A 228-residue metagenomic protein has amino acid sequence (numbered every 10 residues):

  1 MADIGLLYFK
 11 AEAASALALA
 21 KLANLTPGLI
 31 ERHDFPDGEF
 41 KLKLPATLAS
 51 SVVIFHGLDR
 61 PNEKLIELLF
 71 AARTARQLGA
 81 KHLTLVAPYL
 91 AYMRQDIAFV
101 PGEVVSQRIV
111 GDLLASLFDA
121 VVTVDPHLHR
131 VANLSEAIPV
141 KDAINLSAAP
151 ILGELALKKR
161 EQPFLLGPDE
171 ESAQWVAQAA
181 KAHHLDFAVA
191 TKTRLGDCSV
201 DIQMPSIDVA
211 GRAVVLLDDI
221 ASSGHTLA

Functional and structural regions predicted by a protein language model:
M1-A228: PRPP-associated nucleotide enzymes
